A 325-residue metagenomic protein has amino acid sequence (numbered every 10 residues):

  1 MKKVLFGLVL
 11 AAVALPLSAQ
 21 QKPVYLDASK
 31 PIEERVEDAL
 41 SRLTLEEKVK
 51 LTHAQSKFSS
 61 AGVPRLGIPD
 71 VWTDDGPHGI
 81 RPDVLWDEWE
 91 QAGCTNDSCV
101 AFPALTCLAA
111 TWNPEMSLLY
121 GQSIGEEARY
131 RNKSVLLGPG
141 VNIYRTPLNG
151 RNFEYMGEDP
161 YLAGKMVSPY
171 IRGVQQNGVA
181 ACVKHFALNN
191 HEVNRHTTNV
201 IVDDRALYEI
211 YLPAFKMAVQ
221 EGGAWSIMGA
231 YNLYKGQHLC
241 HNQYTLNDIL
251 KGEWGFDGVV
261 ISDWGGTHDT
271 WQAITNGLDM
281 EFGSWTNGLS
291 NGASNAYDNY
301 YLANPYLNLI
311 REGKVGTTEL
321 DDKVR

Functional and structural regions predicted by a protein language model:
M1-K22: Bacterial Sec-dependent N-terminal signal peptides
Q20-R325: Glycoside hydrolase catalytic-domain context in secreted enzymes
